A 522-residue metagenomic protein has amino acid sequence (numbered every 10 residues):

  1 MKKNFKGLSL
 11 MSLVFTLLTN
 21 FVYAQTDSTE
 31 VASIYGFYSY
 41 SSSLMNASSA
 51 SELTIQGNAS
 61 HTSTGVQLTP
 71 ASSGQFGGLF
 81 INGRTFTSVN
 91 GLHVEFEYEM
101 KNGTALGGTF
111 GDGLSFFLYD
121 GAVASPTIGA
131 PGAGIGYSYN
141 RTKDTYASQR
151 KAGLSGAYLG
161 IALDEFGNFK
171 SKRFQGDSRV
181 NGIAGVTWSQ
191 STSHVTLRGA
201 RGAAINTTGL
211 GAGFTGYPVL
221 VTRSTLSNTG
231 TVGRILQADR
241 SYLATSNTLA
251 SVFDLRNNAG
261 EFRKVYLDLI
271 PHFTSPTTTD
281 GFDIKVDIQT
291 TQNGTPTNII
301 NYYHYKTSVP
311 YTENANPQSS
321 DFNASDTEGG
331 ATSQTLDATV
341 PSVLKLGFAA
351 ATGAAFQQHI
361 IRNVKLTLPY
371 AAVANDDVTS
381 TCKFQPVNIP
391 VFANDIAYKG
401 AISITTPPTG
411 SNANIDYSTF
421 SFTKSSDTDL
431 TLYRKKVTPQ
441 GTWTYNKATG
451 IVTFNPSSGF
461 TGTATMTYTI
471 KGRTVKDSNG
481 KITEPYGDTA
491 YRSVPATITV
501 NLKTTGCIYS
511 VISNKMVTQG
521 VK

Functional and structural regions predicted by a protein language model:
M1-S28: Bacterial Sec-dependent N-terminal signal peptides
Q25-P369: Polar, low-complexity loop segments and adjacent catalytic/binding residues used for recognizing and processing sugar
G91-E95, F262-K264, P386-N388, I451 (+2 more regions): Intrinsic-disorder/low-complexity, polar/charged segments enriched in Ser/Thr/Lys/Arg/Asp/Glu/Gln
Y98, L269-P271, A393, P456 (+1 more regions): Hydrophobic beta-strand positions in extracellular immunoglobulin-like domains
A105-G108, S148-A152, P276-T277, I404 (+3 more regions): Short consensus segments that form the blades of beta-propeller domains, in both extracellular/periplasmic
F282, L432-T504: Acidic, turn/loop-rich segments in luminal/extracellular domains of secretory-pathway and cell-surface proteins
T367-A413, K471-K522: Extracellular interdomain linkers/hinges and stalk-like, low-complexity segments in secreted or single-pass
Q385, I389-N455: Surface-exposed or secretory-pathway low-complexity segments enriched in glycine-proline and Ser/Thr/acidic residues
